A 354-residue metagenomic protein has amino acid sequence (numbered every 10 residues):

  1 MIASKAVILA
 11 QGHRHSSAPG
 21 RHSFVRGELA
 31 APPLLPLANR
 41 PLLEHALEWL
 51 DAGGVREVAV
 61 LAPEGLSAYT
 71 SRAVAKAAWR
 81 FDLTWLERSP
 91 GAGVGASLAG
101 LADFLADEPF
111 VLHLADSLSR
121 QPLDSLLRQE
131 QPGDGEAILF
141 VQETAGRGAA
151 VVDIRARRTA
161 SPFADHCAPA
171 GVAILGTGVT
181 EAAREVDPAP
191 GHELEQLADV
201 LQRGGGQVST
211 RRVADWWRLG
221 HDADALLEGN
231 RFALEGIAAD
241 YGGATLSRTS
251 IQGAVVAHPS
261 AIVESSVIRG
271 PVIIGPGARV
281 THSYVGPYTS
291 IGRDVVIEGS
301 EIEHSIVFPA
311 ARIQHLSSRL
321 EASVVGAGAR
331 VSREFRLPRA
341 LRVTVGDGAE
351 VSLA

Functional and structural regions predicted by a protein language model:
M1, A189-A354: Left-handed beta-helix
M1-A73, F81-L83: N-terminal glycine-rich phosphate-binding loop and ensuing alpha1 helix
I2-S4, R56, D107-P109, G135 (+1 more regions): Short coil/turn segments at beta-strand junctions that form active-site/ligand-binding loops
L9-H13, A62-G65, L114-D116, V141-E143 (+1 more regions): Structural motif
E57-P63, L139-V141, I306, V324: Short internal beta-strands
P63, L86-R88, F140-Q142, P162 (+1 more regions): Conserved beta-strand termini and adjacent loop/short-helix elements that scaffold enzyme active sites in alpha/beta
A68-D153: Conserved beta-loop-beta/alpha segment of the NTase-like Rossmann-fold superfamily that binds/positions NTPs
V111, L118, D124-Q131, T144-G146 (+1 more regions): Catalytic-core segments of class I nucleotidyltransferases/pyrophosphorylases that form NMP-activated intermediates
